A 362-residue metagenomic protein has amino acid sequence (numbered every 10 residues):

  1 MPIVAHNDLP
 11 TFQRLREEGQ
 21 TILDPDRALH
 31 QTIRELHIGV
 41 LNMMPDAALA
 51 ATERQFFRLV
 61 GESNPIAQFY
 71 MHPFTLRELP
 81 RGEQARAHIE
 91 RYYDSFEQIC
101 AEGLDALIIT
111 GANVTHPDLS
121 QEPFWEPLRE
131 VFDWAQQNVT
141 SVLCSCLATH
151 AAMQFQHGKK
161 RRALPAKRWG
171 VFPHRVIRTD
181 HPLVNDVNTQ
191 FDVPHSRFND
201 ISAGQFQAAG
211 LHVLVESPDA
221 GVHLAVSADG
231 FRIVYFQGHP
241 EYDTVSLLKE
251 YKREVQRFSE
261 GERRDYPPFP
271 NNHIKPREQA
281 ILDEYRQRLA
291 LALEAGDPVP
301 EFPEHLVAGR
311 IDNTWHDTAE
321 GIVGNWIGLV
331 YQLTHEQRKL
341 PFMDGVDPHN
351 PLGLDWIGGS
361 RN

Functional and structural regions predicted by a protein language model:
M1-T75, I99, V171, R175-N362: Amide-donor transfer/coupling interface in amidating biosynthetic enzymes
N42-M43, L76, L104-V114, P240: Short loop/turn segments at strand-loop or loop-helix junctions that form parts of catalytic or ligand-binding pockets
A50, E83, D118-L119, M153-F155 (+2 more regions): Short glycine-/acidic-enriched loop or helix-start segments at secondary-structure transitions that form or flank
F69-H72, I89, I108-G111: Active-site-proximal cofactor/substrate-binding loop regions of enzyme domains
R77-R86, D192: Membrane-interfacial amphipathic helices and adjacent loop/beta segments that form the lipid-substrate binding surface
Q84-G103: Glycine-rich, highly charged phosphate/nucleotide-binding loops
L104, I109-R178: Cysteine-nucleophile active-site neighborhood
